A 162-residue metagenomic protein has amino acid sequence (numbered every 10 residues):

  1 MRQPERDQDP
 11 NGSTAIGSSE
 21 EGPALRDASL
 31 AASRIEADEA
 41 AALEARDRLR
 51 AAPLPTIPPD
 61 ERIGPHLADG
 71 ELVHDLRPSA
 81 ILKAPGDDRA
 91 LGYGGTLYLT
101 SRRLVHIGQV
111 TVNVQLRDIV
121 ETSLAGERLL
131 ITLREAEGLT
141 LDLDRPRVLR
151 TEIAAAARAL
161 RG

Functional and structural regions predicted by a protein language model:
R2-G94: Anionic N-terminal interaction surfaces
I63-G64, A68, V110-G162: Acidic, Ser/Thr- and proline-rich intrinsically disordered linker/docking segments of eukaryotic scaffolds
V73, L97, L129: A broad, low-specificity signal marking well-ordered, structured residues that form hydrophobic/aromatic
D75-R77, G95, H106, Q115 (+1 more regions): Functionally constrained cores in energy, signaling, and assembly domains
D87-G108: Conserved beta-hairpin
